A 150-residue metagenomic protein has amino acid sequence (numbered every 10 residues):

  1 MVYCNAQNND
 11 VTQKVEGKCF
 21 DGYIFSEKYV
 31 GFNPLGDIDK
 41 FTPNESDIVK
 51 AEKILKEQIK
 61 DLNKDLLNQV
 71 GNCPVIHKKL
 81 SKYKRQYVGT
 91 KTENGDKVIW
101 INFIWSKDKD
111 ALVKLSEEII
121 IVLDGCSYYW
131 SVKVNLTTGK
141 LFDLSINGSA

Functional and structural regions predicted by a protein language model:
M1-V11: Bacterial Sec-dependent N-terminal signal peptides
N9-K114: Surface-exposed acidic loop/strand-edge motifs in secreted or periplasmic proteins that form small linear binding
K97-A150: Extracytoplasmic electrostatic interaction patches
